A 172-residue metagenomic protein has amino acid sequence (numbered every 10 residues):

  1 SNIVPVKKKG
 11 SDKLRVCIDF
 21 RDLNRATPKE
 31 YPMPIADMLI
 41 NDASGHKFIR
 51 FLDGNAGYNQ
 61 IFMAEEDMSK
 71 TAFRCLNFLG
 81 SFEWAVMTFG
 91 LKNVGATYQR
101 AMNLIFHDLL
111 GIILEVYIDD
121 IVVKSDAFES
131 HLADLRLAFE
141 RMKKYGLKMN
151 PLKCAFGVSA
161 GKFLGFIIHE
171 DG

Functional and structural regions predicted by a protein language model:
S1-G172: Retroelement reverse transcriptase polymerase core
